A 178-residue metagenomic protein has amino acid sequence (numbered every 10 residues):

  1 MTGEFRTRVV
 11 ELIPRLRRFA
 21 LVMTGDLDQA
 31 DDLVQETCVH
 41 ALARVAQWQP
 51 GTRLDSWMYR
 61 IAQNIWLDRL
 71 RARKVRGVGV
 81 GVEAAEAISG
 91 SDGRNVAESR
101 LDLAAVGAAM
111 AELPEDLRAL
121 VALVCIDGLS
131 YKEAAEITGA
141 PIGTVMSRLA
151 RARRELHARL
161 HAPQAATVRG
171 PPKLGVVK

Functional and structural regions predicted by a protein language model:
M1-R18, D28-D31, L42: A short, charge-rich alpha-helical start-of-domain segment used by transcription regulators
R8, L12, L16, T37 (+2 more regions): Residue-level preference for hydrophobic side chains embedded in well-ordered alpha helices
D28, K132, G143: Residues within helix-turn-helix
D32-V39, A43, T52-N64: Structural recognition of an alpha-helix C-terminal capping motif at a helix-to-coil junction
A46-P50, R60-G81, S99, A158 (+1 more regions): Arg/Lys-rich amphipathic alpha helix in sigma70-family domain 2
R76-L103, G107-M110, S130, R169-V177: Internal acidic/polar
L120-V124: A short pre-motif secondary-structure segment
T138-A162: DNA-recognition helix of helix-turn-helix
